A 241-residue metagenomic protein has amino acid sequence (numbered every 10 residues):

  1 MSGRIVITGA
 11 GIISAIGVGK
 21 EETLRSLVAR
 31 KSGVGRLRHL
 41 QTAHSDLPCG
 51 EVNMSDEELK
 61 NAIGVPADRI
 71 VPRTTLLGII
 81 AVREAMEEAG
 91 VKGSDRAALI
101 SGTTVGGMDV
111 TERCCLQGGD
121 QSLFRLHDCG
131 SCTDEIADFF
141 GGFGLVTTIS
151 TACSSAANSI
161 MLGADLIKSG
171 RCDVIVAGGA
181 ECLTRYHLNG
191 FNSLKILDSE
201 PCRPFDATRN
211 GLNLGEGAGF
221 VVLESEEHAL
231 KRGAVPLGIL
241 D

Functional and structural regions predicted by a protein language model:
M1, R36-I80, R96, G106-Q117 (+4 more regions): Conserved catalytic cysteine-centered active-site region of acyl-thioester-dependent Claisen-condensing enzymes
M1-I7, G93-S94: Flexible, low-complexity linker/loop segments at domain and module junctions
R4-T8, V28-R38, P201-D241: Condensing-enzyme catalytic core mediating Claisen C-C bond formation in acyl metabolism
V6, R96-S101, T147-S150, C172-A180 (+1 more regions): Beta-strand segments within the central parallel beta-sheet cores of soluble alpha/beta enzyme folds
G11-I13, T103-G106, T151-S155, G179-T184: Acidic, glycine-rich active-site loops and adjacent beta-strand->loop/helix elements that engage anionic groups
L77-A89, G130-C132, E224-E226: Short, well-ordered amphipathic alpha-helical segments that serve as non-catalytic structural scaffolds within diverse
R83-A97, F139, H228-V235: Phosphate/pyrophosphate-binding loops at sites that engage ATP/ADP/AMP, CoA/4′-phosphopantetheine, polyphosphate
